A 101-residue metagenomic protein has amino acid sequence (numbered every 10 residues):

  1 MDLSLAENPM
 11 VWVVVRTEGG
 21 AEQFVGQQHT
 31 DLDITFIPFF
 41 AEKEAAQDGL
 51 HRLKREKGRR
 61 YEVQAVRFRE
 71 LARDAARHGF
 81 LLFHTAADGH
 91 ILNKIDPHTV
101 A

Functional and structural regions predicted by a protein language model:
M1-A101: Conserved NAD+-utilizing ADP-ribose enzyme module
